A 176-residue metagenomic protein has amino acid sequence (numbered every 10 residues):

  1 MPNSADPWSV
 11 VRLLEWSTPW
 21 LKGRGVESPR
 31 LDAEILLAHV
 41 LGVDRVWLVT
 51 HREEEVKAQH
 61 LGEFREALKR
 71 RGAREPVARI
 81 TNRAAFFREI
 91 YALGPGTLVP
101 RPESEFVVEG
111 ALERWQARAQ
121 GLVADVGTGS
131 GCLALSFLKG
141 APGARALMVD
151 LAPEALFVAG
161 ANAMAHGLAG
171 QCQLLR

Functional and structural regions predicted by a protein language model:
M1-P29: Non-catalytic nucleic-acid substrate-recognition regions in nucleic-acid-modifying enzymes
P2, R30, I35-E113: Conserved AdoMet
R12-W16, E63, E103, V158: Charged catalytic carboxylate motif
L13-S17, A67, V107-G110, N162: A ubiquitous structural signal for well-ordered alpha-helices
G25-P29, V56, Q171: Short, surface-exposed helix-loop/turn micro-motifs enriched in polar/charged residues
E103-R176: Conserved SAM/SAH cofactor-binding pocket of Class I
